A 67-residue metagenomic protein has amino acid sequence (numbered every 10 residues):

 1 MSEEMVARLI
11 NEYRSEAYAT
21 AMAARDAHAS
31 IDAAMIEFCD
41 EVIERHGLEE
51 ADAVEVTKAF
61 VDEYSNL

Functional and structural regions predicted by a protein language model:
M1-A33, E63: N-terminal acidic leader/helix
Y18-V56: Acidic, low-complexity, intrinsically disordered interaction modules
V54-L67: Charged low-complexity stretches with an acidic bias
